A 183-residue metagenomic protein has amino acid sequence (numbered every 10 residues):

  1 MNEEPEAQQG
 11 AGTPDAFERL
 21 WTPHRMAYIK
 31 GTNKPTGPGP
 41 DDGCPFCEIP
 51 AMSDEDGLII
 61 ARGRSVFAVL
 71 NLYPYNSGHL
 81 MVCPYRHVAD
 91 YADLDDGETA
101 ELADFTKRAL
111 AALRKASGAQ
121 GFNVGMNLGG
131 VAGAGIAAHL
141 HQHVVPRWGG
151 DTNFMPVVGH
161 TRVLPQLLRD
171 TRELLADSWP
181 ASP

Functional and structural regions predicted by a protein language model:
M1-P183: HIT superfamily nucleotide-processing domains
